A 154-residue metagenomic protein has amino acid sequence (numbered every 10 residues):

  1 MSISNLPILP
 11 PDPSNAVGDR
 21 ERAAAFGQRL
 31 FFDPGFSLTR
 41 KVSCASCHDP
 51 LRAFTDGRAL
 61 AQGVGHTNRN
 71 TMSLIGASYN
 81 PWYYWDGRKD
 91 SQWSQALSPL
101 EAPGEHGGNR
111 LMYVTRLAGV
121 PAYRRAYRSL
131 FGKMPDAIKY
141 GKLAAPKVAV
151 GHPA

Functional and structural regions predicted by a protein language model:
M1-A154: Periplasmic c-type cytochrome electron-transfer domains
